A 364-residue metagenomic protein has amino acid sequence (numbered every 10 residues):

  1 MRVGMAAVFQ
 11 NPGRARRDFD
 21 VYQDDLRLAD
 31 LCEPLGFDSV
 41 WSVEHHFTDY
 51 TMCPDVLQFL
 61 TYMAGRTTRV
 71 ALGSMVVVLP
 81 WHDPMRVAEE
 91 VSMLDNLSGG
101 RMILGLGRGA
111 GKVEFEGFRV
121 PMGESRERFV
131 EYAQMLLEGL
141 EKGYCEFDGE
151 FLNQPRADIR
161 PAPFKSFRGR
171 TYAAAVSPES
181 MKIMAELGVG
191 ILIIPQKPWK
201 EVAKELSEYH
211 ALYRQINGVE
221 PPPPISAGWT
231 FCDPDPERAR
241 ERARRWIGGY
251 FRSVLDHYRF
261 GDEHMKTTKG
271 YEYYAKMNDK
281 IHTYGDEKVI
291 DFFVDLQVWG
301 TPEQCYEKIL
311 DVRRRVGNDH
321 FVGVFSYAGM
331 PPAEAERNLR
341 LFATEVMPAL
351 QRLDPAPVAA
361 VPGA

Functional and structural regions predicted by a protein language model:
M1-L72, F167-G169, A360-A364: N-terminal beta1-alpha1-beta2 module of alpha/beta enzyme domains
R2-D20, P80-F147, F151, I191 (+4 more regions): Flexible, glycine-rich active-site loops centered on histidine and acidic residues that chelate a metal or position
V3-A7, V40-S42, L72-S74, M102-L106 (+4 more regions): Hydrophobic faces of well-ordered beta-strands that scaffold small-molecule active sites in alpha/beta enzyme cores
A7-Y22, V77-M85, K165-A175, F231 (+1 more regions): Active-site mouth loops of central-metabolism enzymes
G36, E44, M63, L94 (+7 more regions): Conserved, mostly hydrophobic/aromatic
S39-M63, V78, A110, Q196-W199 (+1 more regions): Glycine-rich, proline-tolerant flexible connector loops at the mouths of alpha/beta enzymes
C53-S74, R128, Y132, F342-R352: Alpha-helix-loop-beta-strand connector modules within alpha/beta enzyme cores
G123-I159, K200-N318, Q351-A364: An alpha-helical appendage that flanks or caps ligand/catalytic pockets
